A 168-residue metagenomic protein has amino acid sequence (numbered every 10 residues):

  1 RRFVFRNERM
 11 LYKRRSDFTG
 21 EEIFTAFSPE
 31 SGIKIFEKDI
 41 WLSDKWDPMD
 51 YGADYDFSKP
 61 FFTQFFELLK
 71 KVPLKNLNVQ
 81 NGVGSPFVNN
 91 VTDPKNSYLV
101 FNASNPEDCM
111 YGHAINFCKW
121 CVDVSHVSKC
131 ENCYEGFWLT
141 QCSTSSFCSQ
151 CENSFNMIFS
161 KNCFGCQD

Functional and structural regions predicted by a protein language model:
R1-D168: Long, distal/terminal scaffolding or interaction modules with repetitive or compositionally biased sequence
